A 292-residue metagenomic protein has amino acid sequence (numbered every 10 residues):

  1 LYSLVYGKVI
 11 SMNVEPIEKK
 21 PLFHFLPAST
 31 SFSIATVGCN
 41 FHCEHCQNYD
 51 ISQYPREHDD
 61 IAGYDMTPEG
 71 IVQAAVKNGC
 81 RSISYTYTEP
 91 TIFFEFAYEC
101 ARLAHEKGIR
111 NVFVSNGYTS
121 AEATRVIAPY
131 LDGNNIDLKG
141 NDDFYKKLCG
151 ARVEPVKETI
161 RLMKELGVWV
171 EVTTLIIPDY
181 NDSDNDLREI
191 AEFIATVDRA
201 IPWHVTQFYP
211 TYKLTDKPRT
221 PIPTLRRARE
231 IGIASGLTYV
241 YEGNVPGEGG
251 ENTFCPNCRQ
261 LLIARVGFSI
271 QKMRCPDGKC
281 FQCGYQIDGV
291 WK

Functional and structural regions predicted by a protein language model:
L1-N13, R56-M66, S269-F281: Short cysteine/histidine-rich metal-coordination sites, predominantly Zn2+-binding motifs
L1-T36, Y49-Y54, E251, L261-A264: N-terminal [4Fe-4S]-dependent radical SAM core
H24-F25, N40-E44, E95-Y98, R102: Short flanking/linker segments adjacent to small metal-binding domains or redox-active Cys/His motifs
V37-N40, E44-Q47, P256-R259, F281: Cys/His/Pro-rich metal-binding microdomains
C46-I51, E89: Detector for the c-type heme attachment site
Y49-E57, N78-R81: Gly-rich Lys/Arg/Thr-decorated short loops/hinges at beta-loop-alpha junctions or inter-strand turns that position
D65-P223, I231: Conserved AdoMet/S-adenosylmethionine-binding subsite of the radical SAM
Y180, D184-K292: Auxiliary Fe-S-binding modules of radical SAM enzymes
